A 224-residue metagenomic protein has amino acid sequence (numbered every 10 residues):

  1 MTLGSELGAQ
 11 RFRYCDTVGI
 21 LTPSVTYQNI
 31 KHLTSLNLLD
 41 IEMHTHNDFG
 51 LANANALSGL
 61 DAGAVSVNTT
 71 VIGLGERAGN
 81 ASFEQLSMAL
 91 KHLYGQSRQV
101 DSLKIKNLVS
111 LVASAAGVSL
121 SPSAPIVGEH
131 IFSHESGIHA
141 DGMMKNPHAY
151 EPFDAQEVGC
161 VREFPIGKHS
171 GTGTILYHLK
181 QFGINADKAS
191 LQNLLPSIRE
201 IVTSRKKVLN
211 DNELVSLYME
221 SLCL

Functional and structural regions predicted by a protein language model:
M1-L39, L57-A62: Alpha/beta enzyme core
F12, G63, L86, L179: Conserved, mostly hydrophobic/aromatic
F12-Y14, L39-T45, V67-T69: Hydrophobic faces of well-ordered beta-strands that scaffold small-molecule active sites in alpha/beta enzyme cores
C15-G19, H44-G50, I72: Active-site beta-loop-alpha junctions enriched in small/polar residues
D16, A62-G79: Glycine-rich phosphate-binding active-site loops on the catalytic face of alpha/beta enzymes
T26, A52, I105: Aromatic/hydrophobic pocket-lining residues that form the small-molecule binding cavity in soluble enzyme cores
G75-D101: C-terminal helical cap(s) of enzyme catalytic domains, especially alpha/beta-barrels
G95-L224: A mid-to-C-terminal "edge-of-domain" accessory segment
